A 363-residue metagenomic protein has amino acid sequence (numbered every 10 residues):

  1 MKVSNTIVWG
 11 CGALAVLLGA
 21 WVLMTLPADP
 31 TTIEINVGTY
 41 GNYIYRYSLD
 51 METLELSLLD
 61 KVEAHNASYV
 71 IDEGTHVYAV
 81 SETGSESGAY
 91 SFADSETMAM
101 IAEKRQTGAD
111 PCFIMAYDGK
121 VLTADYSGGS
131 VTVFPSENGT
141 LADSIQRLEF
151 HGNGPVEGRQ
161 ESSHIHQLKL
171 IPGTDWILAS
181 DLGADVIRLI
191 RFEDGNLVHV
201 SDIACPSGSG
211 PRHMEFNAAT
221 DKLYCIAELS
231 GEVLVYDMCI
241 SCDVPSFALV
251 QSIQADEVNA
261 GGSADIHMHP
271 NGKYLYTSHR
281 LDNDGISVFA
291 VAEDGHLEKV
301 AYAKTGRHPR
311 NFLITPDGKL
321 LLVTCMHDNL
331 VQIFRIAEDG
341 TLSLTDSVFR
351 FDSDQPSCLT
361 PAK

Functional and structural regions predicted by a protein language model:
P30-T31, D72-G74, A116-D118, I171-T174 (+4 more regions): Residue-level detector of Asp-centered blade-edge/turn motifs that repeat once per structural unit in beta-propeller
T39-Y40, E82-G84, Y126-G128, S136 (+5 more regions): Short loop/turn segments immediately following the C-termini of beta-strands
S48-L54, F92-T97, F134-A142, I190-N196 (+3 more regions): Short loop/turn segments immediately following beta-strands, especially the blade-tip and inter-blade linker loops
L58-D118: Blade-loop segments of beta-propeller domains
M100-Q167: Asp-box/WD-like beta-propeller blade repeats and closely related beta-sheet repeat scaffolds
I145-Q160, A248-V258, F349-K363: Surface-exposed loop and turn segments in beta-propeller and other repeat-based domains that flank or scaffold
